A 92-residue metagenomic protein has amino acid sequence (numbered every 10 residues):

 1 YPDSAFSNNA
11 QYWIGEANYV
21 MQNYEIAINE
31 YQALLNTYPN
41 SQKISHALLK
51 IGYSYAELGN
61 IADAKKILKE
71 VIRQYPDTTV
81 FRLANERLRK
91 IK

Functional and structural regions predicted by a protein language model:
Y1-F6, T37-K43, R73-R82: Short solvent-exposed coil/turn linkers within tandem alpha-helical repeat scaffolds
